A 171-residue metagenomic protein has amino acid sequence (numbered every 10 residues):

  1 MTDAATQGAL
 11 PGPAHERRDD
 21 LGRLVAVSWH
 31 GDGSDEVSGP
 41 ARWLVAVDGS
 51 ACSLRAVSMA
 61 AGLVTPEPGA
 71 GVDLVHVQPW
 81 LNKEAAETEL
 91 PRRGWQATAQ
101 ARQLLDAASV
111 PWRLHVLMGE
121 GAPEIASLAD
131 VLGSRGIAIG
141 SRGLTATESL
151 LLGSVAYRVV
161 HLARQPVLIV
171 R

Functional and structural regions predicted by a protein language model:
M1-S38, D106-I137: Structural beta-alpha unit
G33-P91: Small/aliphatic-rich secondary-structure junction motif
M59, R92-A101, E124: Short, solvent-exposed amphipathic alpha-helices that sit in or adjacent to ligand/effector-binding or catalytic
D73-V75, R113-L117, L168: General small-molecule cofactor/ligand-binding pocket signal
H76, S141-R142, R171: Short secondary-structure boundary segments
I139-H161: Glycine-rich, Arg-bearing micro-motifs that act as flexible, cationic patches
Q165-R171: Short, flexible loop segments at boundaries between secondary-structure elements
